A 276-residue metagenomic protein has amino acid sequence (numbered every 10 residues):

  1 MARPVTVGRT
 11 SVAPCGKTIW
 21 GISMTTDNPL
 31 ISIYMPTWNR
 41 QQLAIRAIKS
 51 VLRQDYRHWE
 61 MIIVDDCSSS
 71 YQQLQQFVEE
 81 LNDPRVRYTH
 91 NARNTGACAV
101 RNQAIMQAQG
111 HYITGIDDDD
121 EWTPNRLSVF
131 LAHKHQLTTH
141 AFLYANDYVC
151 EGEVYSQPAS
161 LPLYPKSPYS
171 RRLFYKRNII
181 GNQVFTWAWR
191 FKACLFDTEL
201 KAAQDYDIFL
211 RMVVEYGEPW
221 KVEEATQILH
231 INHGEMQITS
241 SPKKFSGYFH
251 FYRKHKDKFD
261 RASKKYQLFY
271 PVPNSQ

Functional and structural regions predicted by a protein language model:
G16-L52: N-proximal low-complexity "stem/linker" segments adjacent to membrane-targeting elements
P29-S32, E60, D207: Cell-envelope/extracellular polymer assembly enzymes that use nucleotide-activated donors
I48-H90: Acidic donor-binding segment of Leloir-type glycosyltransferases
N91-A108: Glycine-rich, basic loop-to-helix element that forms the pyrophosphate-binding segment of sugar-nucleotide handling
I113: Short aromatic/hydrophobic "clamp" motif used to bind/position activated sugar donors
D117-E121: The conserved acidic donor/metal-binding loop of glycosyltransferases
N125-Q157: Conserved donor NDP-sugar-binding/catalytic core segment of glycosyltransferases
P165-F251: Conserved nucleotide-sugar donor-binding catalytic segment
